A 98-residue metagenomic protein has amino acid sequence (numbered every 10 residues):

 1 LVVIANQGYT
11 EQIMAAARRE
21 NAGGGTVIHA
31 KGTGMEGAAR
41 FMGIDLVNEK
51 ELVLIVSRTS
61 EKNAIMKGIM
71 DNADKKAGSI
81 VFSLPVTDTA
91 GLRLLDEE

Functional and structural regions predicted by a protein language model:
L1-E98: Positively charged, small/polar-rich N-terminal and surface patches that mediate targeting and assembly and bind
